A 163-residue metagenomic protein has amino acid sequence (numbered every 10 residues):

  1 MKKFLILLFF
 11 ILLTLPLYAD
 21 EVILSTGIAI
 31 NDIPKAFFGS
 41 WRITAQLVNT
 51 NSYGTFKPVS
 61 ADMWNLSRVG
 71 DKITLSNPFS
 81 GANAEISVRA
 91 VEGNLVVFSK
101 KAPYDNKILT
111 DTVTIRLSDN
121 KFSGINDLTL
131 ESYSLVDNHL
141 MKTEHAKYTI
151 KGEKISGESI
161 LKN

Functional and structural regions predicted by a protein language model:
K2-F56, S134-N163: Amphipathic/hydrophobic helical signal segments and adjacent flexible N-terminal regions that mediate secretion
K2-K3, L15-P16, F79, S87-R89 (+1 more regions): Solvent-exposed, well-ordered amphipathic alpha-helical segments that flank/support binding or catalytic loops
G27, I43-T112: Central antiparallel beta-sheet cores of small beta-barrel/beta-sandwich binding domains
P34-F38, S67-G70, V88-N94, T114-S123 (+1 more regions): A short, structured loop/turn motif at beta-sheet edges
I43-A45, S60-D62, K101-P103, K107-L135 (+1 more regions): Beta-strand-enriched cores of mature, soluble protein domains
